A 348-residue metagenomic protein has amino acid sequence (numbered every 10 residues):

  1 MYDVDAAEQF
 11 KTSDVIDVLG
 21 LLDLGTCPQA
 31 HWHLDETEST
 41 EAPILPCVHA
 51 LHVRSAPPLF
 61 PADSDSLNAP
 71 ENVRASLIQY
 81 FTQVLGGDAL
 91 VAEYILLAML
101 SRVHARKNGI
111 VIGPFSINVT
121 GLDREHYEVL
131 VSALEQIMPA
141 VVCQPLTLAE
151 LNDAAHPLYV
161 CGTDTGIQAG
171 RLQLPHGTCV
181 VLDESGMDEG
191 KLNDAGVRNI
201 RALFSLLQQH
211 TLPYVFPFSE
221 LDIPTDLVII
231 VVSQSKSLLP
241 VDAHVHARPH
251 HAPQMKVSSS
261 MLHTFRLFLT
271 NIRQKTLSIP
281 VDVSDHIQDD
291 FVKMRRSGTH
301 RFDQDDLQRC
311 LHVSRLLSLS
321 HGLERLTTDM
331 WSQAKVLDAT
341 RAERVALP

Functional and structural regions predicted by a protein language model:
M1-S76, P175: OB-fold and OB-like single-stranded nucleic-acid-recognition modules and their adjacent interaction interfaces
D3, L100, F204-T211, V292-R295 (+1 more regions): Alpha-helical repeat scaffolds in large eukaryotic proteins
L24-P28, L85, A89, V103 (+7 more regions): Eukaryotic basic, amphipathic alpha-helical target segments in cytosolic regions
D63-R273: Conserved ASCE/P-loop NTPase catalytic core
D65-R74, D282-K293: Active-site-adjacent bridging/hinge elements
A89-A92, V281, R301-S318, E324-W331: The conserved phosphate-sensing helix
T276-P280, F291-R301: Structural recognition of short helix-loop-helix hairpins that underlie histone-fold modules
R296-F302, L319, L323-P348: C-terminal engagement/docking regions of AAA+ P-loop ATPases
